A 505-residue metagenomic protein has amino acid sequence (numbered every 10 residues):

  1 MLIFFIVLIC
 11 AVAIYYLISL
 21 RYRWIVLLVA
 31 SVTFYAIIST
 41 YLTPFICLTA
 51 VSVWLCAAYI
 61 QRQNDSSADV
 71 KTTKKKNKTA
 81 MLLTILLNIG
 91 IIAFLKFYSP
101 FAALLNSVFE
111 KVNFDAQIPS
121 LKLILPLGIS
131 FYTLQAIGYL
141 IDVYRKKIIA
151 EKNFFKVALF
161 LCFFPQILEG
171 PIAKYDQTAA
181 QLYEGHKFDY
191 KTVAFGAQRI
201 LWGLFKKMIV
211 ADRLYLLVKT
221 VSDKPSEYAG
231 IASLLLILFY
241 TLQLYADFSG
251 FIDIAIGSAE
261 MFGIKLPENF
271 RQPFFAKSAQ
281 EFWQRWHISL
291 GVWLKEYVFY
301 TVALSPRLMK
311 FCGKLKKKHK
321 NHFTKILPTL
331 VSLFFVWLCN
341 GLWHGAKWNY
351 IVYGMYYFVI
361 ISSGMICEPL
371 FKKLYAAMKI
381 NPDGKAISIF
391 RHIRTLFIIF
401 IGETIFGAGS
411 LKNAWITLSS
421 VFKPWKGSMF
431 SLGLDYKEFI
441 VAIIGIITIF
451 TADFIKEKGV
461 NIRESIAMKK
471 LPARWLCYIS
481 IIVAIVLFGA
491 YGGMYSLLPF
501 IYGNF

Functional and structural regions predicted by a protein language model:
L2-N504: Membrane-embedded transmembrane alpha-helical bundles that form the catalytic cores of multi-pass lipid-modifying
